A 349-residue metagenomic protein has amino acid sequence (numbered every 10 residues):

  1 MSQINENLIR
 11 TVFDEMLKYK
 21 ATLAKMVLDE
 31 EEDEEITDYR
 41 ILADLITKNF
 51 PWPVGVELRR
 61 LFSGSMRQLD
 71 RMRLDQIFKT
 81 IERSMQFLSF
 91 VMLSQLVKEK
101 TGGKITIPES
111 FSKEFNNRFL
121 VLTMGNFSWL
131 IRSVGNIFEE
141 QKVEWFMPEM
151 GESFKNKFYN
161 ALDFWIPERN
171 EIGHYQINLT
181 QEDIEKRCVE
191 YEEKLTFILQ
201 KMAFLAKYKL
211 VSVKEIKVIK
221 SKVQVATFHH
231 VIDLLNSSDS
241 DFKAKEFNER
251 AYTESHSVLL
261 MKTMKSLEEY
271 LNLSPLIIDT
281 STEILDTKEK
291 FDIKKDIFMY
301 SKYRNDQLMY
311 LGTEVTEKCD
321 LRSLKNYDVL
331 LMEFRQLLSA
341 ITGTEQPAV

Functional and structural regions predicted by a protein language model:
Q3-F164, K186-A206, S221-K222, D320-R335 (+1 more regions): Feature for intrinsically disordered/low-complexity regulatory segments and propeptides
S84, G173-Q176: Generic short alpha-helical hydrophobic face used as a protein-protein interaction/packing hotspot
K157-N160, F164-P167, Y175-V349: Polyanionic, low-complexity intrinsically disordered segments
N170: Secondary-shell segments that build the walls of catalytic and ion/ligand-binding clefts
